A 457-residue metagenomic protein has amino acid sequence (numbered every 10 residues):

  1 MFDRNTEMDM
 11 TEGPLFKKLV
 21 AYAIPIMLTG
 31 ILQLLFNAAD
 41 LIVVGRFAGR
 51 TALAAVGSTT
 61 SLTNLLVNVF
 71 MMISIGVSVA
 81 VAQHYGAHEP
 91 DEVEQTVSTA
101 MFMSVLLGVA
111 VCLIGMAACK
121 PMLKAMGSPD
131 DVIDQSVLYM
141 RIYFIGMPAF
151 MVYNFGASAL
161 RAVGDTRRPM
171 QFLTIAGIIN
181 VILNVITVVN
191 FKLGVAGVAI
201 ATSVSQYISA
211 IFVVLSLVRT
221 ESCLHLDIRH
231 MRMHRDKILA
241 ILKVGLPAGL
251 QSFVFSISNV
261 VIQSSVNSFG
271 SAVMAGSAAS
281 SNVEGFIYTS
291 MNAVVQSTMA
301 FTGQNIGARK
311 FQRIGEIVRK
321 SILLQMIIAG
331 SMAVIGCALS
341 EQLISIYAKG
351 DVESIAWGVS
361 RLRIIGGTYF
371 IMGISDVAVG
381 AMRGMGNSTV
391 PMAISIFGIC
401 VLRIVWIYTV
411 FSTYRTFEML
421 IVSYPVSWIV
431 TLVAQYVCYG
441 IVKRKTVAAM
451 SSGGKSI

Functional and structural regions predicted by a protein language model:
M1-A23, V81-G146, N190-L246, T302-T368 (+1 more regions): Short alpha-helical transmembrane segments in multi-pass integral membrane proteins
M10-F47, S61-G76, A80, V105-C112 (+5 more regions): N-terminal transmembrane alpha-helices
A21-D40, I142, Y153, A176 (+5 more regions): Transmembrane helical elements of multi-pass membrane transporters/channels
I31, L35-A54, L123-D130, I186-L193 (+4 more regions): Helix-terminus/linker motif at the lipid-water interface of multi-pass membrane proteins
A48-S61, S136, M140, A199 (+3 more regions): Small-residue hotspots at the loop-to-helix junctions and early N-terminal turns of transmembrane alpha-helices
L53-L113, F150-P169, Q263, G276-S340 (+1 more regions): Small-residue-rich hydrophobic transmembrane alpha-helices
L65-N68, N180-N184, A210-V214, F286-T289 (+3 more regions): Hydrophobic transmembrane alpha-helices of multi-pass small-molecule transporters
S74, Y143-R161, P169-G177, V198-I211 (+4 more regions): Short runs within selected transmembrane alpha-helices of multi-pass transporters and secretion channels
